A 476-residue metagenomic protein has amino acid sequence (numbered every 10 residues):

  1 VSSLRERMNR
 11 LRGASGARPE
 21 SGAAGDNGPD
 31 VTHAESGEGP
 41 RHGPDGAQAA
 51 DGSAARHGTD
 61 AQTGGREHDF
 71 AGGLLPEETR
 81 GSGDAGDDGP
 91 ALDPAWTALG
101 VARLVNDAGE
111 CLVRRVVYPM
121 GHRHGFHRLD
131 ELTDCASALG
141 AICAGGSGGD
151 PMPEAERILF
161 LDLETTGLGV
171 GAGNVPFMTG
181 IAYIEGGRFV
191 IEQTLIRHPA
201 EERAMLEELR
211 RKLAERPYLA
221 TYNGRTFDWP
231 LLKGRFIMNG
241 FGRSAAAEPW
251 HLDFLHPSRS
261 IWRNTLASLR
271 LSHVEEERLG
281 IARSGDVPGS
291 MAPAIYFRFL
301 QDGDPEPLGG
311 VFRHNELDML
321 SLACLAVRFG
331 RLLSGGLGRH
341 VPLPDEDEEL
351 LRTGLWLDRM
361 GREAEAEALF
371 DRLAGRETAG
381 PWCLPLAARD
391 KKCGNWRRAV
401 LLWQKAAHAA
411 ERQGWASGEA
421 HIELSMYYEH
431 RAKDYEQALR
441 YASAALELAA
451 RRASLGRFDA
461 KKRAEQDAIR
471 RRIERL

Functional and structural regions predicted by a protein language model:
V1-A155: N-terminal accessory regions of nucleic-acid-interacting proteins
G186-R278: Conserved DEDDh/DEDDy metal-dependent 3′-5′ exonuclease domain
S260, L266-L343: Acidic, Mg2+-coordinating catalytic module of metal-dependent nucleases/exonucleases that use a two-metal-ion mechanism
T353, P385-L386, D390, A406 (+3 more regions): Structural register within alpha-helical repeat arrays
L357, D390, Y428-E429: Residue at a conserved register position within TPR or TPR-like alpha-solenoid repeats
